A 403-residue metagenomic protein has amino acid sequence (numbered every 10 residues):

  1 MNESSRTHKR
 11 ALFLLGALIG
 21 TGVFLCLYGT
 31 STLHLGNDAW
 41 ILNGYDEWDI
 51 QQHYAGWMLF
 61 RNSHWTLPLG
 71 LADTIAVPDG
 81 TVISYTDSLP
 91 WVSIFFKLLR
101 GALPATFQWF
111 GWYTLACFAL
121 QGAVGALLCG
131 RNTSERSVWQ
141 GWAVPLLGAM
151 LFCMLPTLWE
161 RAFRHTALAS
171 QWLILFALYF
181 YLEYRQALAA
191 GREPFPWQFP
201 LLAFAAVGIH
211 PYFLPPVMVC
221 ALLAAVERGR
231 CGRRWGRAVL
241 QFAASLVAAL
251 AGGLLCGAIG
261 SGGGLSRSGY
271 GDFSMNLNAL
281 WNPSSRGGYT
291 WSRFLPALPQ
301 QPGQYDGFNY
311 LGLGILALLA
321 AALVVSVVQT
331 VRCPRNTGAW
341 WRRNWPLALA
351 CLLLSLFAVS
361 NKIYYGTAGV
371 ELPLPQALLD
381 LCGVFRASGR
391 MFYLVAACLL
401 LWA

Functional and structural regions predicted by a protein language model:
M1-D38, R237-S245, V327-C351: Start-transfer (signal-anchor) and selected internal transmembrane alpha helices of multi-pass inner/ER membrane
V23-L120, L155, H165, A169-S170 (+1 more regions): Membrane-interface coil-to-helix junctions
L27-L33, W65, L146-R164, G253-G262 (+2 more regions): Membrane-interface helix-loop junctions at the exits of transmembrane helices
L27-T30, G130-T133, F180-L188, L222-R233 (+2 more regions): Structural signal for the C-terminal ends of transmembrane alpha-helices and the immediately following loop
E47, G252-S326: Periplasmic/ER-lumenal interhelical loops and adjacent helix-loop junctions in multi-pass membrane proteins
L69-K97, T290-L319, Y393: Individual transmembrane alpha-helix segments
L115-L128, N132, Q140-A187, F195-A225 (+1 more regions): Membrane-embedded helix bundles of polyisoprenyl
L313, V370-A403: Hydrophobic/aromatic-rich transmembrane helices and adjacent perimembrane loops
